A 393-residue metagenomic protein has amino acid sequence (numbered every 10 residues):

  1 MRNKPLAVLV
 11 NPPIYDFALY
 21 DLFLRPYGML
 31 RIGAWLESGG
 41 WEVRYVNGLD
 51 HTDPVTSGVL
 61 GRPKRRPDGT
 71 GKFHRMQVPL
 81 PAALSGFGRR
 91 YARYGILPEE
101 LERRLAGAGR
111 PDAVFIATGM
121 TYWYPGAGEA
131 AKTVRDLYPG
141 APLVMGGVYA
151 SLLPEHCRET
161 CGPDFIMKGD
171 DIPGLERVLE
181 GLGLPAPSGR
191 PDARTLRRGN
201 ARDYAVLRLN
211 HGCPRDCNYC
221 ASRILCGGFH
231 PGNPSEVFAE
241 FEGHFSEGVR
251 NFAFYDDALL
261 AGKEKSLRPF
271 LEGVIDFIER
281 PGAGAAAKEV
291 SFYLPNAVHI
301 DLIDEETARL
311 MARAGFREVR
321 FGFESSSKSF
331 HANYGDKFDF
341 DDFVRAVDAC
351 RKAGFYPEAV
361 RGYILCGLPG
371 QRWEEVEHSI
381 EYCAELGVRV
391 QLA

Functional and structural regions predicted by a protein language model:
R2-E247, N251: Acidic, low-complexity intrinsically disordered segments
A7, L143, F252, F292 (+3 more regions): Hydrophobic/aromatic residues located in beta-strands of well-ordered beta-sheets within soluble catalytic
T118, G147, D256, L294-V298 (+3 more regions): A cross-domain feature marking catalytic cores of carbohydrate-active enzymes and several ubiquitous metabolic/repair
G126-T133, H156-C157, E306-L310, N333 (+1 more regions): A short acidic, amphipathic alpha-helical/loop segment
R135-G147, K288-Y293, Y356-G362: Short beta-strand/loop segments at the ligand-binding rim of alpha/beta enzyme cores
P154-C161, E306-T307, P369-A384: Catalytic cores of alpha/beta
R194-P357: Radical SAM [4Fe-4S] cluster-binding motif and immediate context
R268-D276, A314-F316, Q371-R389: Short, electropositive alpha-helical surface patch
